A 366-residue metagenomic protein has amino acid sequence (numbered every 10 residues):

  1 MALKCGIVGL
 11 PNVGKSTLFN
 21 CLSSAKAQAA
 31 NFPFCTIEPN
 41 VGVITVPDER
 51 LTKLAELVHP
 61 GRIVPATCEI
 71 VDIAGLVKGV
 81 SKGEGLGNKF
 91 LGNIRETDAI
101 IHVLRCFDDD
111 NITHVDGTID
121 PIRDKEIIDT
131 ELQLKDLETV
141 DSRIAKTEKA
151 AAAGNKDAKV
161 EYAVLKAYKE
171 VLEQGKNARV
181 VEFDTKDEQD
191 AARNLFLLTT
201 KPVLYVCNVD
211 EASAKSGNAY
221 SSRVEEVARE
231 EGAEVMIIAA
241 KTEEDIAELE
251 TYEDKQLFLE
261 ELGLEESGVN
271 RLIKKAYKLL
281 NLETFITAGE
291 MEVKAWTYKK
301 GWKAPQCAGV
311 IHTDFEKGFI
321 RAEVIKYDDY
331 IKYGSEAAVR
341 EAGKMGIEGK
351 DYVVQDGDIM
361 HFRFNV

Functional and structural regions predicted by a protein language model:
M1-T113, D141-S142, T147: Conserved G1/Walker A P-loop phosphate-binding module
A2-V8, V13, F19, K146-V353 (+2 more regions): C-terminal-of-GTPase-core extension/linker across diverse P-loop GTPases
S24-A25, R50-L51, G75-V77, R105-N111 (+5 more regions): Conserved nucleotide-binding/hydrolysis micro-motifs of P-loop NTPases
A30-N31, I112-D116, G217-A219, L249: Short amphipathic alpha-helical segments
F34, D48-L51, V64-I70, E84-D98 (+8 more regions): Amphipathic alpha-helical transducer elements in NTP-driven molecular machines
L76-K82, G117-L132, A151-K156, A212 (+1 more regions): Flexible beta-alpha connector loops of hexameric P-loop NTPases
R95, A99-H102, F107-K135, T139-S142 (+2 more regions): Switch/coupling subdomain of P-loop NTPase systems
